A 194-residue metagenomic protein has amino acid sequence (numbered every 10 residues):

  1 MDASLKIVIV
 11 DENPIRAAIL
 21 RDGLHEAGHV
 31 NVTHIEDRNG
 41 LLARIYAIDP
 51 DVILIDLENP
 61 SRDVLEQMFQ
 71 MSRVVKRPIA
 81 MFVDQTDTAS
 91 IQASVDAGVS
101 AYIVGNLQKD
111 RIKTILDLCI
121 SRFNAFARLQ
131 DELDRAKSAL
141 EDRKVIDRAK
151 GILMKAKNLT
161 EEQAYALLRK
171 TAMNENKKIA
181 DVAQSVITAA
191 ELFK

Functional and structural regions predicted by a protein language model:
A3-I15, L20-L24, I53: Conserved acidic segment of CheY-like receiver
A17, R38-L42, D51-M71: Conserved phosphotransfer microenvironments
H29-D37: Short hydrophobic/Thr-rich beta-strand motif most characteristic of the beta2 strand and flanking loop of CheY-like
I53, R77-T86: A short, hydrophobic beta-strand element within the central beta-sheet of small alpha/beta folds
A89, L107-L116: C-terminal output helix
D134-K194: C-terminal output/effector regions of signal-responsive regulators
